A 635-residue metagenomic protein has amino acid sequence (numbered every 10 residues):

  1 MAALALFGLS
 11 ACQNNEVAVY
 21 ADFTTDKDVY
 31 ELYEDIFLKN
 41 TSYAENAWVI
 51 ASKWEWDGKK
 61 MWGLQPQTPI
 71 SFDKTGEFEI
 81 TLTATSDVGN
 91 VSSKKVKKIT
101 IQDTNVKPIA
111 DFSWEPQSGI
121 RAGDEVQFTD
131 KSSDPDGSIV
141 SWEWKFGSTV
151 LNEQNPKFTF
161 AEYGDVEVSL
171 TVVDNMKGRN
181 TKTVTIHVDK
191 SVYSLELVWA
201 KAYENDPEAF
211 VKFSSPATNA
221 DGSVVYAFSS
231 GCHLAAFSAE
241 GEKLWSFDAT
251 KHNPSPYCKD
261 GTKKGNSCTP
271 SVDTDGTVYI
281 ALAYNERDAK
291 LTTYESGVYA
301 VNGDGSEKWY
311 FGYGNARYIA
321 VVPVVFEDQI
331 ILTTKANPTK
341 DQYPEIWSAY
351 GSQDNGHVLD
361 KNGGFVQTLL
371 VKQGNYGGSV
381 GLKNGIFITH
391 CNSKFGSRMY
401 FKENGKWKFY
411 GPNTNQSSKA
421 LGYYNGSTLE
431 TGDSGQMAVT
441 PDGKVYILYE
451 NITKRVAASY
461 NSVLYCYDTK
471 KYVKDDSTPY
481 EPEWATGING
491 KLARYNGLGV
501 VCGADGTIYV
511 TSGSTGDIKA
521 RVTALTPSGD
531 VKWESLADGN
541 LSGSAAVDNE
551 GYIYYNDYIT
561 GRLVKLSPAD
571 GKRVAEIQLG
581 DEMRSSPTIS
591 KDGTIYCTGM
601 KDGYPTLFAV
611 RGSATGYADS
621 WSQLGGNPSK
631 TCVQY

Functional and structural regions predicted by a protein language model:
A2-E34, V88-D111, M176-A200, G241 (+2 more regions): Bacterial Sec-dependent N-terminal signal peptides
D22-K27, W56, D111-Q117, F146: Surface-exposed, proline-enriched loop/turn segments that connect beta strands in immunoglobulin-like
Y33-S42, A122-S132: A short beta-strand segment in extracellular, disulfide-stabilized domains
S42-N46, S86, S132-D136, D174: Extracellular acidic, Ser/Thr/Pro-rich low-complexity tracts
A51-I70, I139-F158: Surface-exposed, flexible coil segments in extracellular/virion-facing regions
P66, D103-K107, V188-F213, A217-S267 (+2 more regions): Extracytoplasmic/lumenal domain signature
K74-F78, E162-V166: Short tyrosine-centred short linear motifs in exposed loops/low-complexity segments
